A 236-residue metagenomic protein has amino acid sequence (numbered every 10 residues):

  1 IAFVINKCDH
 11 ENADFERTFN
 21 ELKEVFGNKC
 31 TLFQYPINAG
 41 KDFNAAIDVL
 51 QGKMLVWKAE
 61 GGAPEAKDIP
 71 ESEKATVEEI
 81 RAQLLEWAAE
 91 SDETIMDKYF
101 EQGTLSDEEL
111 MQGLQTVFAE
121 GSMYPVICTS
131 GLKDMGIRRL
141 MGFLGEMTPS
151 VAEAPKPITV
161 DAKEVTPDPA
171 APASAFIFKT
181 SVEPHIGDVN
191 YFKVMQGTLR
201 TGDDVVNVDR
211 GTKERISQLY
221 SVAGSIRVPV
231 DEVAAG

Functional and structural regions predicted by a protein language model:
I1-A235: Structural and coupling elements of P-loop NTPases
